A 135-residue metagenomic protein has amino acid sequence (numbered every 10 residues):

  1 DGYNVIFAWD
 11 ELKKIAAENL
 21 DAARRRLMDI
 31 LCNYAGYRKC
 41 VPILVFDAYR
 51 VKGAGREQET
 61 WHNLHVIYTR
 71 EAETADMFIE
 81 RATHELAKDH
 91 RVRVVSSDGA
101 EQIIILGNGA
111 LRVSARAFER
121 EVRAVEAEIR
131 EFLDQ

Functional and structural regions predicted by a protein language model:
N4-Q135: Nuclease catalytic cores that cleave nucleic-acid phosphodiester bonds, predominantly acidic two-metal-ion
